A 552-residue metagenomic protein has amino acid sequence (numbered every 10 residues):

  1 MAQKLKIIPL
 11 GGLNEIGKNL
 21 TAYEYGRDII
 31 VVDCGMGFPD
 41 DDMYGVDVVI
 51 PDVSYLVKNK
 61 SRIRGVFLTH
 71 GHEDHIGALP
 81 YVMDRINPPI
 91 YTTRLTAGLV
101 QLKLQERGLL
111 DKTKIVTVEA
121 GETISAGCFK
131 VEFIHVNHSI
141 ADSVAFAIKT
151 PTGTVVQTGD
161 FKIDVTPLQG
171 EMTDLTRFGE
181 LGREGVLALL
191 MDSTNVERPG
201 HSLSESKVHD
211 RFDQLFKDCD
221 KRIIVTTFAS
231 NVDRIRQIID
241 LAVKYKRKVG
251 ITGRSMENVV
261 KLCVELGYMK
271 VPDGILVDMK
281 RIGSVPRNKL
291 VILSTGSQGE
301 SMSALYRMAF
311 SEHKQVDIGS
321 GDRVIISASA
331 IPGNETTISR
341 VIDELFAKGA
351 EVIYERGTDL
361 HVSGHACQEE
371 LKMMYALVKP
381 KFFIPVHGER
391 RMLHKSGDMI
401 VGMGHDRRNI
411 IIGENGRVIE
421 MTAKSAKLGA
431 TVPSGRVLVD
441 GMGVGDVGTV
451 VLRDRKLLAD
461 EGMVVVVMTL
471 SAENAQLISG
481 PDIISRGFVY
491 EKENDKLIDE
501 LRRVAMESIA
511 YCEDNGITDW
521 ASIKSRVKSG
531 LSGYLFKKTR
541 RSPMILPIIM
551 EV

Functional and structural regions predicted by a protein language model:
A2-F67, H72-S284, S303-D317, T336-R340: His/Asp/Glu-rich metal-coordinating catalytic cores of metallo-dependent phosphodiesterases/hydrolases acting on
L13, G37-D41, G45, R62-I63 (+5 more regions): A glycine- and charged-residue-rich anion-binding loop/surface
E15, I140, P286, L458-D460 (+1 more regions): Solvent-exposed loop and beta-edge segments used for protein-protein assembly and interaction
P89, I384, L546-P547: Short glycine-rich phosphate-binding loop at a beta-alpha junction
L104, I400, L535: Conserved hydrophobic residues forming the short capping helix/wall of the S-adenosyl-L-methionine
E119, E414, R541-I545: Short Gly/Ser/Thr- and Asp/Glu-enriched loop/turn motifs at secondary-structure junctions
E197-S327, I331-R356, L360-L497, R502-G516 (+2 more regions): Hard-cation-handling environments
G516-V552: C-terminal tails and terminal domains of large nucleic-acid-associated and other macromolecular-machine proteins
